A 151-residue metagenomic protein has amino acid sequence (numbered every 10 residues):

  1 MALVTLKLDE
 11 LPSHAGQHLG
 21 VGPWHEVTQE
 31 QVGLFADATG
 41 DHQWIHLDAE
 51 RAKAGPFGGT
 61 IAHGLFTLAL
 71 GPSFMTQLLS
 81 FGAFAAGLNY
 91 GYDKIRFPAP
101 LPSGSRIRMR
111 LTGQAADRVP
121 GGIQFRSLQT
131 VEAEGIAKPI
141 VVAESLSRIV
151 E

Functional and structural regions predicted by a protein language model:
M1-H14, P100-E151: HotDog/MaoC-like acyl-thioester-processing domains
A2-A62, L79, E151: Catalytic strand-loop segment that frames the active site of acyl-thioester-processing enzymes
G33-A36, L68-P72: Predominant activation on well-ordered alpha-helical scaffold segments within soluble catalytic domains
G55-G59, P72-R110, Q114: Hydrophobic beta-strand-centered segment that forms part of the acyl-chain substrate-binding groove
I61-A69: Short, conserved micro-motifs enriched in small and acidic residues
